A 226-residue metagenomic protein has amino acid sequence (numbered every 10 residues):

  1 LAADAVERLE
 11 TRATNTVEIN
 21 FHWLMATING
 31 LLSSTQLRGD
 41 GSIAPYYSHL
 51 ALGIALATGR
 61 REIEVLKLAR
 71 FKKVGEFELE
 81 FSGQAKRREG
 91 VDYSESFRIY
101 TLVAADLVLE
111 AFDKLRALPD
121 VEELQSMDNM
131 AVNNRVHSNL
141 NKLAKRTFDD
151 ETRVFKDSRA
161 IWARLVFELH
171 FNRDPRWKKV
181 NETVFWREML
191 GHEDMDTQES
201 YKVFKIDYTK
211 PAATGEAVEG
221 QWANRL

Functional and structural regions predicted by a protein language model:
L1-D4, G59-I63: N-terminal DNA-binding recognition helix of tyrosine site-specific recombinases/integrases
A2-T27, E89-L107: DNA breakage-rejoining catalytic core of tyrosine-based enzymes
V17-E62: Basic, Lys/Arg- and aromatic-enriched nucleic-acid-binding interface segment
G53, D157-E193, T209: C-terminal catalytic core of tyrosine-transesterase DNA break-rejoin enzymes
I63-K67, W186: Alpha-helix N-cap/helix-start motif at helix boundaries, enriched for small hydrophobics
K67-E110: Conserved tyrosine-mediated DNA breakage-rejoining catalytic core shared by Y-recombinases
Y100-H170: Active-site/catalytic core of tyrosine-dependent DNA strand-transfer enzymes
E188-L226: Catalytic-site neighborhood detector that most strongly recognizes the C-terminal catalytic loop/helix of tyrosine
